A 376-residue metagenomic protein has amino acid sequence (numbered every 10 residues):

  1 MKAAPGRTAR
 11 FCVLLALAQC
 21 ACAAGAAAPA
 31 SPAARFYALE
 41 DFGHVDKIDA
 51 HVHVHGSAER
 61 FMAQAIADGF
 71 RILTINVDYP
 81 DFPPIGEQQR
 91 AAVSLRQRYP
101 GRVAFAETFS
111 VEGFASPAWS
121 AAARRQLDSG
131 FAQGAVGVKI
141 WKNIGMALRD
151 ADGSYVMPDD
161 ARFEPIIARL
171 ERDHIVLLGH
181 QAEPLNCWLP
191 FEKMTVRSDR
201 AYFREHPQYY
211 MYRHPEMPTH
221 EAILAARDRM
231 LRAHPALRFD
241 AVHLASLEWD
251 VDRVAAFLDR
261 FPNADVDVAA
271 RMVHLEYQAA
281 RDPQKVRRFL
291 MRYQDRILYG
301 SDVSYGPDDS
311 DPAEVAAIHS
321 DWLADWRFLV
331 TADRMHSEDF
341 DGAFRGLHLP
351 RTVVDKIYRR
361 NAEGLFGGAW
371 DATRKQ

Functional and structural regions predicted by a protein language model:
M1-R7: N-terminal secretory signal peptides that target proteins for export/translocation
A9-A21: Bacterial N-terminal signal peptides
G25-R102, A122: An N-terminally biased module of ancient metal coordination in phosphate/nucleic-acid-related enzymes
A34-E40, R90-M211, P215-E216, D265 (+1 more regions): Active-site gating/metal-coordination segments in enzymes
I48-V52, I72-I75, V103-E107, V138-I140 (+4 more regions): Hydrophobic faces of well-ordered beta-strands that scaffold small-molecule active sites in alpha/beta enzyme cores
H51-E59, D78-Q88, E112-A121, L148 (+4 more regions): Acidic-and-aromatic substrate-binding clefts and catalytic sites of carbohydrate-active enzymes
F61-Q64, A91-L95, A122-G130, R162-I166 (+4 more regions): A general structural detector for well-ordered alpha-helical segments in enzyme core domains, enriched
P215-R229, H234-Q376: H/E-rich (His + Asp/Glu) clusters that bind or coordinate divalent metals
